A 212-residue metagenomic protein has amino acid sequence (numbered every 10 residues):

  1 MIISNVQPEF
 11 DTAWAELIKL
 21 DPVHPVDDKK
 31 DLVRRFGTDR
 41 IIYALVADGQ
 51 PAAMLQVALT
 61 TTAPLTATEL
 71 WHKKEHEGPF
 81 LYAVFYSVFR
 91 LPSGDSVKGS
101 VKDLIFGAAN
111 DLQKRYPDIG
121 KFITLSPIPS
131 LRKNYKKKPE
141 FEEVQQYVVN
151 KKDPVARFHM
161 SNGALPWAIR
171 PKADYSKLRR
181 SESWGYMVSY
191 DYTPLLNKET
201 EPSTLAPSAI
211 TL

Functional and structural regions predicted by a protein language model:
M1-K98, K102-L212: Extended, composition-driven regions rather than compact fold-specific motifs
